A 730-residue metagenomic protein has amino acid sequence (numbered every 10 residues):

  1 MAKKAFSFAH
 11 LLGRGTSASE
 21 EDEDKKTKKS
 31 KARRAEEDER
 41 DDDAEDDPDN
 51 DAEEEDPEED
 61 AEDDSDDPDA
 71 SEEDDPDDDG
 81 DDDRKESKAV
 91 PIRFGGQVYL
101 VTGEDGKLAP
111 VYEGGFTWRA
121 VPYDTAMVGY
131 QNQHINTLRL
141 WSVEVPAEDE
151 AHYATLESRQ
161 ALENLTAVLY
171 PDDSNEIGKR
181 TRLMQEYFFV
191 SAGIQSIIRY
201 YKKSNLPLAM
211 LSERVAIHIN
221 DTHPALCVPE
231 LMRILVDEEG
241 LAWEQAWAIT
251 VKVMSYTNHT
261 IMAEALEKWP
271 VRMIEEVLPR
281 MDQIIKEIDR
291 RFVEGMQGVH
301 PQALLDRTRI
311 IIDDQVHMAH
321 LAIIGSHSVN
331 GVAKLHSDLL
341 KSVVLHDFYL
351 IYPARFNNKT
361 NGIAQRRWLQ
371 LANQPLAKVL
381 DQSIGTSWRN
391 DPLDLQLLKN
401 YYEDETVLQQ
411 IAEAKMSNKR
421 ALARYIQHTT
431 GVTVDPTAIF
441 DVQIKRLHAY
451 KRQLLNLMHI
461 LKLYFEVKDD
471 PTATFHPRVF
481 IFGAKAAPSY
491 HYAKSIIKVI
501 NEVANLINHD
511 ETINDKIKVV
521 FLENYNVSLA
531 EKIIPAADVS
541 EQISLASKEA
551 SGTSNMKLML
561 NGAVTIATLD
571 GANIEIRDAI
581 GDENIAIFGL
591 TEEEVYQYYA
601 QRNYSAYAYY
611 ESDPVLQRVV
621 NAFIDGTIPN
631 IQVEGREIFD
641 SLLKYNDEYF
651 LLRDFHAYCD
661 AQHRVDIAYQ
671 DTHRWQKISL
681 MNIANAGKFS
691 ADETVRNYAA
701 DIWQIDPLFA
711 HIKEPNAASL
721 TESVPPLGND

Functional and structural regions predicted by a protein language model:
M1-E20: Polybasic, Ser/Thr-rich amphipathic helices
K3, T27-A32: Arg/Lys-rich low-complexity patches in intrinsically disordered regions that function as generic
L11, E21-E23, R34, E54 (+4 more regions): Low-complexity, intrinsically disordered segments with a bias for serine/threonine
L12, E21-T27, D46, A246: Compositionally biased, low-complexity segments enriched in small residues
G13-S19, A32-A44: Short linear regulatory motifs embedded in intrinsically disordered, acidic Ser/Thr-rich regions of nuclear proteins
E39-G80: Long, acidic low-complexity intrinsically disordered regions
E72, D81-D730: A conserved ligand/cofactor-binding region detector
